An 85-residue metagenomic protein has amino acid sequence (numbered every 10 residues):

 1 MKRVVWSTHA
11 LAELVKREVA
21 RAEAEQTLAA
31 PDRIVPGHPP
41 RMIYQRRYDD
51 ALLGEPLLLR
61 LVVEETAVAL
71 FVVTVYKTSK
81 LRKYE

Functional and structural regions predicted by a protein language model:
M1-E85: Ribonuclease/tRNase effector modules and their secretory precursors
